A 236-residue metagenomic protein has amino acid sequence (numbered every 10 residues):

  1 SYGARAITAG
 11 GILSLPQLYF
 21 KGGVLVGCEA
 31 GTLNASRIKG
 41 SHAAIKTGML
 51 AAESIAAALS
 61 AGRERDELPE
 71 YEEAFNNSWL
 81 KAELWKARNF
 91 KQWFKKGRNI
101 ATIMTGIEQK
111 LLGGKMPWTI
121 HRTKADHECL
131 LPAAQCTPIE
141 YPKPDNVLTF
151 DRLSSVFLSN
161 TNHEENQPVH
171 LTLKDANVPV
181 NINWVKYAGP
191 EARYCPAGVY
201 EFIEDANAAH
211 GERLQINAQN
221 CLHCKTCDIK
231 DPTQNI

Functional and structural regions predicted by a protein language model:
A4-A35, S154-H170, V178-Y194, E201: FAD-binding beta-loop-beta segment adjacent to the flavin cofactor pocket
Q17-E29, L33-A35, G40-I45, A52-A58 (+1 more regions): C-terminal catalytic lobe of FAD-dependent flavoproteins
G31-R37, M49, E53-I100, A208-N217: Active-site-proximal substrate-binding core of FAD-dependent oxidoreductases
S36-A44, W184, H210, N220: Alpha-helix N-cap/helix-initiation motif
A43-S54, P190, Y194, T226: Short amphipathic alpha-helical face segments that pack within enzyme cores and frequently flank/anchor catalytic
I100-N162: Long, low-complexity segments enriched in small/aliphatic residues
V185-Q219, T226-I236: Iron-sulfur cluster-binding cysteine motifs and their immediate structural context in ferredoxin-like electron-transfer
